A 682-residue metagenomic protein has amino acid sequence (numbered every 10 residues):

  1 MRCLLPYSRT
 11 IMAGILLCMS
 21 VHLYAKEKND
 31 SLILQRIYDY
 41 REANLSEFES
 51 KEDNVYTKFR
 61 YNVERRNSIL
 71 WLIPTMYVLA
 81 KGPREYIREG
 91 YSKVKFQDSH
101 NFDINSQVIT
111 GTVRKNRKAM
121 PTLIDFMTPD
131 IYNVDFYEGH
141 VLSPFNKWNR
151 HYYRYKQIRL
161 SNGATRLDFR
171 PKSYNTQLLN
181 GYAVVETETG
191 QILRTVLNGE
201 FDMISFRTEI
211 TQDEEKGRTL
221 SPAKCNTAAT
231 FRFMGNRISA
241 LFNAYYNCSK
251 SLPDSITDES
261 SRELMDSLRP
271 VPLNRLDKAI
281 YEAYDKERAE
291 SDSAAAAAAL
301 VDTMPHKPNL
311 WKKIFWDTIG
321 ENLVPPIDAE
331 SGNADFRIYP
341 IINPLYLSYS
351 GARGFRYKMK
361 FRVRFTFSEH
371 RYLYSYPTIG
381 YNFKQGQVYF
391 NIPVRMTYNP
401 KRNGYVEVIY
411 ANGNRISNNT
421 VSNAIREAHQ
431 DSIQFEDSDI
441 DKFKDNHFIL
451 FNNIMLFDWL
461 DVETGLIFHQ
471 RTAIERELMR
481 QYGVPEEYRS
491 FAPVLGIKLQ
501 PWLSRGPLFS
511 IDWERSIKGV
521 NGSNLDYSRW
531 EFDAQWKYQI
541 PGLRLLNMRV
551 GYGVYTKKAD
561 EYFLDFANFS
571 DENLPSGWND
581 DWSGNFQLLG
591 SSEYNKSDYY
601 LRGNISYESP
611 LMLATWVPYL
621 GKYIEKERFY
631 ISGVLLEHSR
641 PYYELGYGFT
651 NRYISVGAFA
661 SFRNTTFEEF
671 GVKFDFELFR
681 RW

Functional and structural regions predicted by a protein language model:
A25-A164, S173-L178, A240-Y349, D439 (+7 more regions): Structured extracytoplasmic
K156-E263: Gly/Pro-enriched, hydrophobic low-complexity segments that function as extracytoplasmic propeptides/linkers
L193-G199, T227, R337-Y349, K360 (+12 more regions): Transmembrane beta-strand segments that form the barrel wall of outer-membrane beta-barrel proteins
R237-I238, Y389-I392, N419-I425, I474-Q481 (+4 more regions): Outer-membrane beta-barrel translocator domains and adjoining extracellular loop/strand segments of Gram-negative
R353-Y357, G386-F390, K444-F448, P485-P493 (+6 more regions): Residues that define the transmembrane beta-barrel architecture of outer-membrane proteins
Y357-V363, I392-M396, L450-I454, L495-L499 (+7 more regions): Residues on the lipid-exposed face of transmembrane beta-strands in outer-membrane beta-barrel proteins
F367-Y374, K401-V406, D458-T464, R471-I474 (+6 more regions): Repeated loop/turn-to-beta-strand initiation elements of outer-membrane beta-barrel proteins
Y405-N423, S432-S438, S504, L508-A614: C-terminal outer-membrane beta-barrel translocator/porin domains of Gram-negative envelope proteins and their
